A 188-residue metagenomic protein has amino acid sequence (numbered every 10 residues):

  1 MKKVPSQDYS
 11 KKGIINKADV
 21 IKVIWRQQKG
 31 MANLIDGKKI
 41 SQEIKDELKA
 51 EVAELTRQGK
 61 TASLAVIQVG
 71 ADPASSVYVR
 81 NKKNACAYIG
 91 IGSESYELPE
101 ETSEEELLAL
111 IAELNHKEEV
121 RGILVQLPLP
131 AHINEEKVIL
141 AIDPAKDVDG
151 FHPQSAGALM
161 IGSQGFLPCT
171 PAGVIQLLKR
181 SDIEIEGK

Functional and structural regions predicted by a protein language model:
K2-V4, K12, K29: Polybasic, lysine-rich low-complexity intrinsically disordered segments
M31-Q58: Positively charged, low-complexity intrinsically disordered leader regions
L64, C86-E101: Short beta-strand elements in bilobed, periplasmic/extracellular small-molecule ligand-binding domains
V77-I89: Short, solvent-exposed amphipathic alpha-helices that sit in or adjacent to ligand/effector-binding or catalytic
E106-E118: Short, well-structured alpha-helical segments in soluble
V125-G187: Anion-binding alpha/beta catalytic cores of soluble intermediary-metabolism enzymes, centered on
